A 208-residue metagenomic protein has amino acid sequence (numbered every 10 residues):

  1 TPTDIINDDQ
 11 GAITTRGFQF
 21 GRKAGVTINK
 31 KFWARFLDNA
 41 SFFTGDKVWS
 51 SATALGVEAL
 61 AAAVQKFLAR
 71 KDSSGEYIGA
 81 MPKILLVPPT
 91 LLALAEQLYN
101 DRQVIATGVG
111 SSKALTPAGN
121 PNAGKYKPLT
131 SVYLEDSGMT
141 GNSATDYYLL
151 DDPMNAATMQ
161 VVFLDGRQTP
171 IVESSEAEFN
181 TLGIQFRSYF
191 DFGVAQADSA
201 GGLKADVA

Functional and structural regions predicted by a protein language model:
T1-P2, P89: Residues immediately flanking
P2-S74, A118-K125, L129: Alpha-helical scaffold segments that mediate packing/assembly in large oligomeric complexes
D38-S41, M81-P88: A glycine-rich phosphate-binding loop feature that marks nucleotide/adenosyl-phosphate handling sites
D46-A69, K83-I84, T90-A208: Sequence/fold signature of self-assembling virion shell proteins
S73, I78-P82: Short gly/pro-enriched beta-turn/loop segments at secondary-structure junctions
